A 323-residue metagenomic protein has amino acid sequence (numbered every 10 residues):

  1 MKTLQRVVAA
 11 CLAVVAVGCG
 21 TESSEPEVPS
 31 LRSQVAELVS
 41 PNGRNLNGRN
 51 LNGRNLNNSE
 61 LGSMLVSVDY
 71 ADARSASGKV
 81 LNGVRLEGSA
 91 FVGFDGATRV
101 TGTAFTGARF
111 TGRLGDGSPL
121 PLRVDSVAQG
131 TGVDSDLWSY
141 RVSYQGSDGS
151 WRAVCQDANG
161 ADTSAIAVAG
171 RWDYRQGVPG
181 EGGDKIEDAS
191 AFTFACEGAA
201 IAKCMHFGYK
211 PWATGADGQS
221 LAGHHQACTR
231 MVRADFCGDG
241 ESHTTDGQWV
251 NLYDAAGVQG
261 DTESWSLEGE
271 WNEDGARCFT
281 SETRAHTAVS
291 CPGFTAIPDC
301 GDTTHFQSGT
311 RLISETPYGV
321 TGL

Functional and structural regions predicted by a protein language model:
M1-V8: Bacterial N-terminal signal peptides that target proteins for export
L12: Structured alpha-helical
V15-G18: C-terminal motif of bacterial Sec signal peptides marking the signal peptidase cleavage site
S23-L323: Repetitive, compositionally biased segments used for assembly/scaffolding
